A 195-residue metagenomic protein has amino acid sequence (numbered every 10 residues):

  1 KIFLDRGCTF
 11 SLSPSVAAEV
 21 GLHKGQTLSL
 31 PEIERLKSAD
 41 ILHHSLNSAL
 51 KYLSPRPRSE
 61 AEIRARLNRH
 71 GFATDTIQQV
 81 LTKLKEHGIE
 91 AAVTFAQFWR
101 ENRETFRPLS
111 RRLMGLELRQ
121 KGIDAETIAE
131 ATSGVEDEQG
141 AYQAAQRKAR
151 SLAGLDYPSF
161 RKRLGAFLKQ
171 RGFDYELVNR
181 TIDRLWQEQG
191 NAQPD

Functional and structural regions predicted by a protein language model:
K1-D195: An alpha-helical, amphipathic repeat domain used for nucleic-acid recognition, typified by the mTERF helical solenoid
